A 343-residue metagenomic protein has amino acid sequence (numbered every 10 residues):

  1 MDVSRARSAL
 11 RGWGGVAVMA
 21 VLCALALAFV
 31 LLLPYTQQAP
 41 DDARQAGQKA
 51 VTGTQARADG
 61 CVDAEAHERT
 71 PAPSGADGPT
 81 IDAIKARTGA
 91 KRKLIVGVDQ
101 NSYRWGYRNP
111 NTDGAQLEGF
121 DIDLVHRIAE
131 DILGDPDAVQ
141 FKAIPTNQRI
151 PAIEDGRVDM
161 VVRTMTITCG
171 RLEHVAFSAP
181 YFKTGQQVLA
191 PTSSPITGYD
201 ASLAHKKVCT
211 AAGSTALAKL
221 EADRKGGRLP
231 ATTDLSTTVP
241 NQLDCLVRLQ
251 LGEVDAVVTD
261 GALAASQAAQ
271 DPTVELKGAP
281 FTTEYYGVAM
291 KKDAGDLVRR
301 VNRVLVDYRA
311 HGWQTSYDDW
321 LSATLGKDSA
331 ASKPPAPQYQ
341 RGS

Functional and structural regions predicted by a protein language model:
A26-K49: C-terminal region of N-terminal signal peptides and the immediate post-cleavage residues of exported proteins
P34, D137-A201: Acidic, polar ligand-binding/catalytic clefts
A46-V51, F182-A190, A265, A269-L305 (+2 more regions): Periplasmic-binding protein-like
T54-V161: Extracytoplasmic small-molecule ligand-binding "clamshell" domains of the periplasmic binding protein/Venus flytrap
A66-G78, T215-S236, Y308-S343: Ligand-binding clefts/hinges and TM-proximal coupling segments of bilobed small-molecule sensing domains
Y103, A115-I132, M165-T168, T184-N241 (+2 more regions): Bilobed "Venus flytrap"/periplasmic-binding protein-like clamshell domains and structurally analogous long
P136-P145, A231-N241, G278: Short beta-strand-to-loop elements that line the ligand-binding cleft of bilobed periplasmic-binding protein-like
Q148, T164-E173, E221, V247-T283: A ligand-binding cleft/hinge motif common to bilobed small-molecule-binding domains
